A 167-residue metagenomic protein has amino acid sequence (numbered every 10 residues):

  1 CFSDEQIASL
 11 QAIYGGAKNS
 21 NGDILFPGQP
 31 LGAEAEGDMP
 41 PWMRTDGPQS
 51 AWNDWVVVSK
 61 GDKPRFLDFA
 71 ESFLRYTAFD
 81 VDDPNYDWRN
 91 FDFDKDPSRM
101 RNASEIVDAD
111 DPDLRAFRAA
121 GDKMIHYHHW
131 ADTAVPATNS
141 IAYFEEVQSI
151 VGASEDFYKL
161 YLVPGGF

Functional and structural regions predicted by a protein language model:
C1-F167: C-terminal His-loop and adjacent cap/lid subdomain of alpha/beta-hydrolase
